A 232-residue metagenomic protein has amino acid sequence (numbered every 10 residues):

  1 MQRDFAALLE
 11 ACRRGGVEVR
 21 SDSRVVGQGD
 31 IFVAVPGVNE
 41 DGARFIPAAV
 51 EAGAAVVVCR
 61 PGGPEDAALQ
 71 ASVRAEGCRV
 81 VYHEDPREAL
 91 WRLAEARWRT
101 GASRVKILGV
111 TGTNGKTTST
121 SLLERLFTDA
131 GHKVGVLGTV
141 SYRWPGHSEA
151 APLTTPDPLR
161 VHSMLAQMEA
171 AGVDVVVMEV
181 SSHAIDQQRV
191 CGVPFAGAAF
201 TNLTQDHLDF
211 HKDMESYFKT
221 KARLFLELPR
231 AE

Functional and structural regions predicted by a protein language model:
M1-R92: N-terminal leader/targeting and accessory segments in enzymes
E88-E232: Phosphate-binding loop of NTP-binding sites
